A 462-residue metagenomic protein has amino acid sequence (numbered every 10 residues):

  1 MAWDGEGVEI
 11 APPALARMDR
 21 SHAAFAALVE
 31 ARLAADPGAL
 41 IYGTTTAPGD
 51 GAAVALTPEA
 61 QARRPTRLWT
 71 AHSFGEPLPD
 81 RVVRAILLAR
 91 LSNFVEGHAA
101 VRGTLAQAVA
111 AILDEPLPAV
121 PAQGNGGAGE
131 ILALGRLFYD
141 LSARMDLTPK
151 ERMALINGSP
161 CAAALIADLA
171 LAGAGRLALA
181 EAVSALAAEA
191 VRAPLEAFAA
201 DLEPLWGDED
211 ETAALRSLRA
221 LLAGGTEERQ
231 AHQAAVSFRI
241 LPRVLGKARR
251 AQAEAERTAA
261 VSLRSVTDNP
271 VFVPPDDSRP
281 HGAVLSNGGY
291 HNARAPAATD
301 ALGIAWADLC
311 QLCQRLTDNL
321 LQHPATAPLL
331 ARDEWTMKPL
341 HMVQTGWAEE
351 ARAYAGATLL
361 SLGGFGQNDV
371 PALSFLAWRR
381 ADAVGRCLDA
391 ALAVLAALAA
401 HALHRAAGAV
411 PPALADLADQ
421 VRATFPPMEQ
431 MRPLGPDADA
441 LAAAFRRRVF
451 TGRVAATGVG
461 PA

Functional and structural regions predicted by a protein language model:
M1-A39, A71, G135, D140-A462: C-terminal auxiliary extensions adjacent to catalytic cores
M1-G38, P58-P118, D201-P204: Glycine-rich, flexible loop motifs
L40-R63, W69-F94, V120-L141, L147-A164 (+2 more regions): FAD-binding core of FAD-dependent oxidoreductases, characterized by glycine-rich FAD pyrophosphate-binding loops
A47-P48, S92-N93, L113, G126 (+2 more regions): Acidic, glycine-rich active-site loops and adjacent beta-strand->loop/helix elements that engage anionic groups
D114-Q123, R176: Short secondary-structure capping/junction motifs at helix and strand boundaries
